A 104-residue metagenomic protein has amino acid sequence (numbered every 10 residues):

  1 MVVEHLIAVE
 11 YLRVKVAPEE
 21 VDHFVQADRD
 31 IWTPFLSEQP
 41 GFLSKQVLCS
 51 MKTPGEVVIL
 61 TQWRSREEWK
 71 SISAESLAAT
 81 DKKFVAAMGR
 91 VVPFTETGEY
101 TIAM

Functional and structural regions predicted by a protein language model:
M1-A8, K15, S44-V58, D81-M104: Glycine-rich beta-strand-turn "strand-cap" elements at beta-sheet edges
I7-A8, F24, P40-G41: Short, flexible segments with low predicted structural confidence
R13-P18, T61-S65: Short beta-strand-to-loop capping motifs
K15-D28: Short, surface-exposed ligand-recognition loops at beta-strand->loop->(often short) alpha-helix junctions that present
D22-F24, G55-V57, W69-S71: Short acidic, gly/pro-rich beta-turn/loop elements at beta-sheet edges and active-site/ligand-binding grooves
D30, P34-L43, Q62-T97: An amphipathic, aromatic/His-enriched active-site/gating alpha helix that lines ligand/cofactor pockets
